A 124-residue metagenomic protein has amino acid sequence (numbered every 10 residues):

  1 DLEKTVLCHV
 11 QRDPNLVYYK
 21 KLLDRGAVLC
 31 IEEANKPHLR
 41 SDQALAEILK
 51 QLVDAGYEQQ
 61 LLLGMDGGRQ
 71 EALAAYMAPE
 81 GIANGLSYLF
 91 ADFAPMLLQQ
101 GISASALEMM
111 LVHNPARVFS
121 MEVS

Functional and structural regions predicted by a protein language model:
D1-E3, A55-Y57, Q99-I102: Short helix-capping segments at alpha-helix termini
D1-Q51: Catalytic pocket-lining loop regions of alpha/beta-barrel enzymes, especially the amidohydrolase/enolase/GH5 lineages
K4-H9, L62-G64, E108-V112: Beta-strand segments within the central parallel beta-sheet cores of soluble alpha/beta enzyme folds
E32-E33, Y57-E80, L107: Short acidic/histidine-rich active-site segments
R40, A44, G81-Y88: Alpha-helix N-cap and loop-to-helix initiation/capping positions
A44-I48, A78, M121-E122: Short low-complexity, flexible loop/linker segments enriched in glycine and/or proline with clustered acidic
A46-L62: Charged, low-complexity intrinsically disordered tails and linkers
S87-S124: Mid-to-C-terminal alpha-helical segments outside catalytic/metal-binding sites
